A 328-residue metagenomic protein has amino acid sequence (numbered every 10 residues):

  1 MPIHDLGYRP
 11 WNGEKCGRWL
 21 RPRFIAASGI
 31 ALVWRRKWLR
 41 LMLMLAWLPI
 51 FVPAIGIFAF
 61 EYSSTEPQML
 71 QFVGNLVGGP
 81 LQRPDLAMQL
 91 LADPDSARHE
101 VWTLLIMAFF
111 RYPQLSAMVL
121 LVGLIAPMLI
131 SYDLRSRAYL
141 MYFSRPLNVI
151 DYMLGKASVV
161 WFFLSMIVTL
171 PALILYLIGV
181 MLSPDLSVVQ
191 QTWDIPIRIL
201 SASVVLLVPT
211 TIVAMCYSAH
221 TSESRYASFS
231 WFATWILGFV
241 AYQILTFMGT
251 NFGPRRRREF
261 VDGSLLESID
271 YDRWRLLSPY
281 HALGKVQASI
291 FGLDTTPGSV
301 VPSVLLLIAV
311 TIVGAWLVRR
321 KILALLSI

Functional and structural regions predicted by a protein language model:
I3-A27: Short, membrane-interfacial amphipathic segments enriched in basic
W11-N12, A59-S64, L70-F72, R83-T103 (+1 more regions): Terminal transmembrane helical anchor/hairpin motif
R18-L20, A27-L45: Membrane-interface helix starts
W38-Y62, S116-G123, W231-A241: Hydrophobic alpha-helical transmembrane segments of multi-pass membrane transport/permease proteins
D93-D95, E100-P113, L154-T221, V261-S264: Secretory targeting signals
A108-Y132: Long, hydrophobic alpha-helical segments
V122, A126, L170, I174 (+3 more regions): Hydrophobic/aromatic residues in alpha-helical transmembrane segments
L129-W161: Helix-loop-helix units of permease transmembrane domains in multi-pass membrane transporters, especially ABC
